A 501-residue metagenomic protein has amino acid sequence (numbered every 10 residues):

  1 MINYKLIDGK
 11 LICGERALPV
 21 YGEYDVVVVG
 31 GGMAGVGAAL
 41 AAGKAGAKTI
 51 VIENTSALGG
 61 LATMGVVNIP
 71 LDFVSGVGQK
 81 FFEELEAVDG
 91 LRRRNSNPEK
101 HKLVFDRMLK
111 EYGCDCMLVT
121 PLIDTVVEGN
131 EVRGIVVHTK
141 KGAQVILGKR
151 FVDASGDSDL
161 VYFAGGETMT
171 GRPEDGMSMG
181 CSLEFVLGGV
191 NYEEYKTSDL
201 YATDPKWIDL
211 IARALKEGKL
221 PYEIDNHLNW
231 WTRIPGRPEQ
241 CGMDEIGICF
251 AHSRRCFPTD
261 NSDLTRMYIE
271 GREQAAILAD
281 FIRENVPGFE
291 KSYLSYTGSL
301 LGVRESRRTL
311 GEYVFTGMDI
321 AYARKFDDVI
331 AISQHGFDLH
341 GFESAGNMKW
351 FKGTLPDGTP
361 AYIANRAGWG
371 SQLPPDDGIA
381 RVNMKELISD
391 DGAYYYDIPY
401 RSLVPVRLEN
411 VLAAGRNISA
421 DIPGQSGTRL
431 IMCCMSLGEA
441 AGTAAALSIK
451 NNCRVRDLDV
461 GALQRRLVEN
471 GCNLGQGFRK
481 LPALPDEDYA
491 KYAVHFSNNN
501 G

Functional and structural regions predicted by a protein language model:
I2-I7, A17, H138, A143-R150 (+1 more regions): Flavin (FAD/FMN)-binding glycine-rich loop and adjacent Rossmann-like elements that form
I2-I7, E15-A17, Y21-E23, A41 (+7 more regions): Conserved N-terminal/central alpha/beta ligand/cofactor-binding core
E23-V26, A45-K48, Y112-D115, Q144 (+3 more regions): Loop/turn elements at helix/coil->beta-strand transitions in domains of secreted/extracellular proteins
V29-M33: Glycine-rich Rossmann-fold phosphate-binding loop(s) that bind the pyrophosphate of adenine dinucleotide cofactors
A34, A38-G43, A441-A445: Small-residue (primarily alanine) positions within well-ordered alpha-helices, especially packing/interaction faces
A34-G37, K80, K100-R107, D159 (+3 more regions): Extracytoplasmic/secreted proteins, especially bacterial periplasmic and envelope-associated proteins
G35, L58, A420: Flexible, glycine-rich phosphate/dinucleotide-binding loops and adjacent beta-alpha linkers at cofactor/substrate
